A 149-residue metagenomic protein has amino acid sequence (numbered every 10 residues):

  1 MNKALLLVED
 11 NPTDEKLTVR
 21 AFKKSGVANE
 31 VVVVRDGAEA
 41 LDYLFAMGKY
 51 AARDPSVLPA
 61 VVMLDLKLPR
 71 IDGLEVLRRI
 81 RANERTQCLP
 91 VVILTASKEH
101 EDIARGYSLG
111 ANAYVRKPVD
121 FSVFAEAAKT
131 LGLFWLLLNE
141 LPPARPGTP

Functional and structural regions predicted by a protein language model:
M1-N2, V27-A28, V57-V61, R85-P90: His-Asp phosphorelay/catalytic-motif detector in bacterial-type signaling
E9: Conserved acidic carboxylate
L17-V19, K23, V33-V61: Acidic, metal-coordinating helix/loop segments flanking the phosphotransfer/catalytic sites of two-component signaling
E39, V119-G132, E140-P146: C-terminal output helix
D65, T95: Active-site residues of response regulator receiver
L68-I71, I80: Hydrophobic residue at a beta-alpha junction that N-caps the helix immediately following a catalytic beta-strand/loop
N112: Short, glycine/charged-rich "phosphate-handling" switch motifs in NTP-dependent and phosphotransfer domains
